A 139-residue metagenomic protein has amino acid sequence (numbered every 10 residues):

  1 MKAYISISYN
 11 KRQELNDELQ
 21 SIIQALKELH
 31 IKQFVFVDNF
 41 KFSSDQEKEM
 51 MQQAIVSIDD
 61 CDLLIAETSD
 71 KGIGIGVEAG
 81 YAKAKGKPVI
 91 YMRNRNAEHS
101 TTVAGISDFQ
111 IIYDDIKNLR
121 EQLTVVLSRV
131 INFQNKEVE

Functional and structural regions predicted by a protein language model:
M1-E139: Conserved catalytic or regulatory cores that recognize and/or transform ribose-phosphate-containing ligands
